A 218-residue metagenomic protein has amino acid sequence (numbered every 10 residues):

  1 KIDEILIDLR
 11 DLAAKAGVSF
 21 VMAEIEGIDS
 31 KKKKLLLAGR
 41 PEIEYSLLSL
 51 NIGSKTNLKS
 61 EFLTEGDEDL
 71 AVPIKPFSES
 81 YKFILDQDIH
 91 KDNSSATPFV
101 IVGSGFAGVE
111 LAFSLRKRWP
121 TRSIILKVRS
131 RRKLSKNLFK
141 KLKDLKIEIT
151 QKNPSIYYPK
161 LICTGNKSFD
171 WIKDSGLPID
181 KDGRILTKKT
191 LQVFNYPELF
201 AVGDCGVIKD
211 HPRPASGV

Functional and structural regions predicted by a protein language model:
K1-Y45, K133-I147: N-terminal Rossmann-like dinucleotide/flavin-binding domain of flavoprotein oxidoreductases that bind FAD/FMN
A23, G27, K117-K189, V193-N195: A Rossmann-like FAD-binding core segment of flavoenzymes
S49-L50, L161: N-terminal Rossmann-like NAD(P) cofactor-binding module of classical short-chain dehydrogenase/reductase
I52-S54, T164-G165: Conserved NAD(P)H cofactor-binding loop of Rossmann-fold oxidoreductase domains
G53-L111, K117, T150: Glycine-rich dinucleotide-binding loop and its adjacent helix/turn
G66-D92, S155-V218: FAD-site-proximal beta/loop scaffold in flavoenzymes
T97-N137, G217-V218: Rossmann-like dinucleotide-binding core of oxidoreductases
